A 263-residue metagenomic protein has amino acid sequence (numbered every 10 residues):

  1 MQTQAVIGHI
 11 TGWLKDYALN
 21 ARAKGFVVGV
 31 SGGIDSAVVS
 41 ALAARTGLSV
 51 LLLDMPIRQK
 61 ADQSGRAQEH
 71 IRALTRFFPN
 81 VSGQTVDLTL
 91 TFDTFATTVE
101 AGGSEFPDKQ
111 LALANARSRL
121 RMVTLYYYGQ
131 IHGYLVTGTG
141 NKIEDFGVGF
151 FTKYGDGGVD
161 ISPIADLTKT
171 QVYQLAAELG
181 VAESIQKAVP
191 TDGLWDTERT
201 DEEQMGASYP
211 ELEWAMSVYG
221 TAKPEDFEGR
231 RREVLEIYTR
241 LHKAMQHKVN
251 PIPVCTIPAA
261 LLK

Functional and structural regions predicted by a protein language model:
M1-F26, A41-L51, R58-A61, G65 (+4 more regions): ATP/NTP-dependent adenylation/nucleotidyl-transfer catalytic domains that generate, transfer, or process NMP-activated
G33: Conserved G/P- and acidic residue-centered "switch" motifs that form tight phosphate/ATP-binding loops in soluble
S36: Catalytic nucleophile loop
R119: Catalytic-core regions of hydrolytic enzymes
